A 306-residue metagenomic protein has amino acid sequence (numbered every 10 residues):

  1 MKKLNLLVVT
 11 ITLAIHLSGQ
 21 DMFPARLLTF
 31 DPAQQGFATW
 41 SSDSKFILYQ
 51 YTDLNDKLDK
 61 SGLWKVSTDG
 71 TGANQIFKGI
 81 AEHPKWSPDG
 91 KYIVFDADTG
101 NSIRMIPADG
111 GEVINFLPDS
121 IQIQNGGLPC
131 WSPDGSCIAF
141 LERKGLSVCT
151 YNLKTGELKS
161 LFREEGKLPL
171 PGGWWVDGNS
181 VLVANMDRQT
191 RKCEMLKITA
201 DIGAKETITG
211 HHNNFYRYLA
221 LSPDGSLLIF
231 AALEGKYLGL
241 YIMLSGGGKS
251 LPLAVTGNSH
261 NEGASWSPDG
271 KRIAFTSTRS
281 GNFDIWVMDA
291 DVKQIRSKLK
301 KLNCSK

Functional and structural regions predicted by a protein language model:
L4-A14: Sec-dependent N-terminal signal peptides
G19-K306: Sequence signature of WD/YWTD-type beta-propeller architectures
